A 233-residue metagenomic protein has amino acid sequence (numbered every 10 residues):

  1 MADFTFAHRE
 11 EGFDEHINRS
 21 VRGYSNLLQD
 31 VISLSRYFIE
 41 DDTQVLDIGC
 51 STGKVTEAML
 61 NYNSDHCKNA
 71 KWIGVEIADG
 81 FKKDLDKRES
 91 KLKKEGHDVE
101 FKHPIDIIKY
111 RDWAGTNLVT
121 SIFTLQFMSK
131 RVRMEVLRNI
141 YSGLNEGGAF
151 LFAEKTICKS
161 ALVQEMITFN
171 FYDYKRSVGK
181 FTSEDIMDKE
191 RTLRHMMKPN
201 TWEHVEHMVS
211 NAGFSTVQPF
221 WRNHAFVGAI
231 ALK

Functional and structural regions predicted by a protein language model:
M1-G12: N-terminal, positively charged/glycine-rich alpha-helical extensions of SAM-dependent methyltransferases
G23-D41: Conserved alpha-helix/loop element of class I SAM-dependent methyltransferases that forms part of the SAM/SAH-binding
L46, G53-I108: Class I SAM-dependent methyltransferase SAM/SAH-binding core
T120: A conserved beta-strand element that flanks and buttresses the S-adenosyl-L-methionine
M134-E146: A short glycine-rich, Lys/Arg-flanked "PGG" loop and its adjoining helix->strand segment in the class I
G147-K155: Conserved beta-strand signature within the Rossmann-like core of class I S-adenosyl-L-methionine
T156-E206: C-terminal alpha-helical "lid/dimerization" subdomain adjacent to the S-adenosyl-L-methionine
S215-K233: Core SAM-dependent methyltransferase catalytic element
